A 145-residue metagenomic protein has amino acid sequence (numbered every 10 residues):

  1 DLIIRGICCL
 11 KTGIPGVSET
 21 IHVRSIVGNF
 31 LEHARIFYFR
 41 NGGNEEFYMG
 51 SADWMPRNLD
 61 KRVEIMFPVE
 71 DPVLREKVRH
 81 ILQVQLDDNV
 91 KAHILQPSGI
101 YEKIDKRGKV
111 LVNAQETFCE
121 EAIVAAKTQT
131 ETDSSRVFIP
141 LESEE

Functional and structural regions predicted by a protein language model:
D1-E145: PLD/PLD-like phosphodiesterase catalytic module centered on the HKD motif
